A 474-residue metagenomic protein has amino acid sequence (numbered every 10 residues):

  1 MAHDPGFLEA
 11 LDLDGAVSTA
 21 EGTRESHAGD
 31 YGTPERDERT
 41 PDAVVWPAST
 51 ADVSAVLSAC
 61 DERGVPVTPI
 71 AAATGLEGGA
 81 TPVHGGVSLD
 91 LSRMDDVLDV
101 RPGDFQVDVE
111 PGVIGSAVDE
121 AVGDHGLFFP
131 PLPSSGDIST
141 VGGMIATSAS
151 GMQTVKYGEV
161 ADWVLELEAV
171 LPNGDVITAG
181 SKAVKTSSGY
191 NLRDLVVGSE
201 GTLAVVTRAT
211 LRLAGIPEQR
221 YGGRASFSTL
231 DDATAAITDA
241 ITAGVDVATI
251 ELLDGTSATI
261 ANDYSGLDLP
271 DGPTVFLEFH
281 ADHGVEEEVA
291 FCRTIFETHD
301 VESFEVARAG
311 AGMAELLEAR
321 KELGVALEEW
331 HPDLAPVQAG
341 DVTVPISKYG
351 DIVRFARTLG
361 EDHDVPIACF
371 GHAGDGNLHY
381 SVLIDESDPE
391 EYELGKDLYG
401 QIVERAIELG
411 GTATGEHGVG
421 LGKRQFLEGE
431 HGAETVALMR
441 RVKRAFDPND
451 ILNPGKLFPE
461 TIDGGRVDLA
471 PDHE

Functional and structural regions predicted by a protein language model:
M1-E35, R63-V65, F296-M313, E408-A413 (+3 more regions): N-terminal accessory segments
M1-S58, G75-D104, S257-S265, G312-D341 (+2 more regions): N-terminal flexible segment immediately upstream of the FAD-binding catalytic core in FAD-dependent oxidoreductases
H3-D14, A55-R63, A121, H125 (+5 more regions): Generic non-transmembrane alpha-helical segments
T23-H27, G215, A236-L394, L409: C-terminal substrate-recognition/cap domain of FAD-linked oxidoreductases
C60, G201, Y380, D447: Conserved, mostly hydrophobic/aromatic
D96-V100, Q106-L252, L452, L469-E474: FAD-binding subdomain of flavoenzyme oxidoreductases
E404-V419, K443-R444, P448-G455: Alpha-helix capping/hinge segments and adjacent helical runs
R424-E474: Activity-critical C-terminal alpha-helical subdomain
